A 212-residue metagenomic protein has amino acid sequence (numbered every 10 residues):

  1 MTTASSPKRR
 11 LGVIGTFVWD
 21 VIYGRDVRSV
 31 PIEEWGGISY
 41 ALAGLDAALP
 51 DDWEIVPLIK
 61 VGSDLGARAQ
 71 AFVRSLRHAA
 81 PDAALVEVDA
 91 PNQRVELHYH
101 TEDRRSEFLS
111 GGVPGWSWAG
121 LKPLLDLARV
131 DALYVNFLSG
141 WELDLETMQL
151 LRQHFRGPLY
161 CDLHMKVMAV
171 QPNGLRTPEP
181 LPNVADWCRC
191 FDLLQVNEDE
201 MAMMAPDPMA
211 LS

Functional and structural regions predicted by a protein language model:
M1-G15, P180, P208-S212: Conserved phosphate-binding/catalytic region of the ribokinase-like
S5-S6, L127, L150-R156, A185-C190 (+1 more regions): Short, conserved loop/helix-junction motifs that constitute active-site signature segments in enzyme catalytic cores
P7-L11, W19-R28, I32, A47-N136 (+1 more regions): Conserved N-terminal subdomain of the carbohydrate kinase-like
G37-A48, Q149-R152: Histidine-anchored nucleotide/phosphate-binding helix
V56-V61, Y160-H164, Q195-E198: Short internal beta-strands
S63-A71, E142-L143, V167-A169, M203-M204: Short, charged/polar "capping" segments at the starts of alpha-helices and the immediately preceding loops
A71-F72, L143-L151, P208-A210: A short acidic, amphipathic alpha-helical/loop segment
V167-S212: Conserved phosphate/ATP/ADP-binding segment of small-molecule kinases
